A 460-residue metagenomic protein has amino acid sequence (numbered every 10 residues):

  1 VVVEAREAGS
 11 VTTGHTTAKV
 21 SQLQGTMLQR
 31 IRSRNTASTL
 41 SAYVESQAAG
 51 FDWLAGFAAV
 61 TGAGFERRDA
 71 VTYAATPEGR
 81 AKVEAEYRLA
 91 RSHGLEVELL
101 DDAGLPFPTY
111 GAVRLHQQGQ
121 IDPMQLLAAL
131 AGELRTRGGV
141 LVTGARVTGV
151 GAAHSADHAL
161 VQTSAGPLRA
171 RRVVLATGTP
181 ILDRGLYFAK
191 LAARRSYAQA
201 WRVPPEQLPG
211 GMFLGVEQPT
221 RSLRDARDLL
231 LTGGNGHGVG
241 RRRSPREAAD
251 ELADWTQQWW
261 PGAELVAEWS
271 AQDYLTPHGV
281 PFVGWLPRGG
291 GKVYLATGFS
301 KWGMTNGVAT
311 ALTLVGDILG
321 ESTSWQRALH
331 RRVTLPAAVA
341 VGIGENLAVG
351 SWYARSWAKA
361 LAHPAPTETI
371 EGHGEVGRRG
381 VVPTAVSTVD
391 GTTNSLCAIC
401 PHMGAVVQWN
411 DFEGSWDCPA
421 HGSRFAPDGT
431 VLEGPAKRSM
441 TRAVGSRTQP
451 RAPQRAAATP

Functional and structural regions predicted by a protein language model:
V1-H15: Glycine-rich FAD pyrophosphate-binding loop
I31-E133: Rossmann-like flavin
E66, E98-L100, V140-V142, V266-E268: General small-molecule cofactor/ligand-binding pocket signal
A81, Y87-H93, A112-R172, A176: Helical element adjacent to the flavin cofactor pocket in flavoenzyme catalytic cores
Q117, E217-Q218, R227, G240-R243 (+3 more regions): C-terminal catalytic lobe of FAD-dependent flavoproteins
G149-D225: Flavin-dependent oxidoreductases
Q199, V376-P450, R455, P460: Rieske [2Fe-2S] iron-sulfur-binding domain
V266-Y274, K292-L295, Y353-I399: A glycine-rich dinucleotide-binding beta-alpha-beta segment and adjacent secondary-structure elements that constitute
